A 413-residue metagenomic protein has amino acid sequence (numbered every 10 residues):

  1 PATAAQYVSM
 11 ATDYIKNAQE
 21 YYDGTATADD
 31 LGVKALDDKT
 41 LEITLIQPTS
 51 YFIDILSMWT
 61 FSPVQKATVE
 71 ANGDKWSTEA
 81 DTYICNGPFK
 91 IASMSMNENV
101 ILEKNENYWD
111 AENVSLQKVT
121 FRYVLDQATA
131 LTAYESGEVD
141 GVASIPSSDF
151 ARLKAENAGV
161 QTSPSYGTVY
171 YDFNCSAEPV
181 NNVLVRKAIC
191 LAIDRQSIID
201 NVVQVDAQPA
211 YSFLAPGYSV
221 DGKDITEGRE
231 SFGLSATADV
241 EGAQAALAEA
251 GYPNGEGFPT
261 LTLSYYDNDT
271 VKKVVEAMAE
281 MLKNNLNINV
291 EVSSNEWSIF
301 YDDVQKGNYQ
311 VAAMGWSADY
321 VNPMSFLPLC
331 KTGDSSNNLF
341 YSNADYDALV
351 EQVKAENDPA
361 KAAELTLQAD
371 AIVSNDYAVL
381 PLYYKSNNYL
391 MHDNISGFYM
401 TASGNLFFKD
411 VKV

Functional and structural regions predicted by a protein language model:
P1-M10, E42, S136, P179-N181: Aromatic- and charge-enriched surface segment that lines or borders ligand/interaction sites
D13-E20, G24-D30, D38-K39, L45-V114 (+1 more regions): Gly/Pro-rich hinge or "lid" segments in bacterial periplasmic/extracellular proteins
D38-T44, G87-P88, L116-K118, G167-S212 (+2 more regions): Alpha-helical secondary-structure segments
S50, A192-G222, T270-A279, D302-V413: Detector for C-terminal structural segments
C85, E112-Q117, V183, V240-T262: Immediate post-signal peptide segment of exported/extracytoplasmic ligand-binding proteins
M96, A248-A318, N387: Ligand/substrate-recognition segments at binding pockets and active sites
E106-R152: Ligand-site clamp/hinge motif
Q208-E249, T270-K272: Structural transition elements
